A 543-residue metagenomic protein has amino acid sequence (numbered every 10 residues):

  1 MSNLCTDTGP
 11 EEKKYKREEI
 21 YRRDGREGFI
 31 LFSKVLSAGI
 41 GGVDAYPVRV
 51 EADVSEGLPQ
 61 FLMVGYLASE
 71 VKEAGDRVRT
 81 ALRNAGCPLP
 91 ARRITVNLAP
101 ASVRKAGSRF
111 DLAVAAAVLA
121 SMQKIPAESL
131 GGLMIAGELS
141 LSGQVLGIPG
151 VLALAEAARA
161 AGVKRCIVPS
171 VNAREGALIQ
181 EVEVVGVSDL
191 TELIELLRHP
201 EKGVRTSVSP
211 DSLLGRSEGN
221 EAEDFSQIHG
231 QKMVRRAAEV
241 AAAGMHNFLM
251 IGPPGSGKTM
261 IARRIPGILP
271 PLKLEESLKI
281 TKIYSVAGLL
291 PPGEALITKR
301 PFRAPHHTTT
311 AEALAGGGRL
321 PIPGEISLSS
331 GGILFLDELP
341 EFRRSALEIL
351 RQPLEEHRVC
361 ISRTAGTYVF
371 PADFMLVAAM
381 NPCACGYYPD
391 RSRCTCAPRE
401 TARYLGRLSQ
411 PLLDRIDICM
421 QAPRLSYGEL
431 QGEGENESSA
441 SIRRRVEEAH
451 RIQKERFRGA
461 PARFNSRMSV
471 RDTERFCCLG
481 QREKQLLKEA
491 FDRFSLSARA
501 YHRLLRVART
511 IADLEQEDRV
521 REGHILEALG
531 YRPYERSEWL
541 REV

Functional and structural regions predicted by a protein language model:
S2-L249, S256-T259, I297, S362 (+2 more regions): Peripheral, non-AAA+ core regions of ATP-driven protein-machinery
L67-G75, P90, N97-G107, L320-P321 (+1 more regions): Basic, amphipathic alpha-helical bundle interface domains used for macromolecular binding and assembly
R77, A81, V114, A153-A157 (+9 more regions): Alpha-helical scaffold elements adjacent to nucleotide-binding pockets in ATP/GTP-utilizing enzyme cores
E239, E312-I333: Conserved alpha-helical scaffold flanking the Walker A/P-loop in AAA+ ATPase domains
M250-L289: Walker A/P-loop
A295-A313: Inter-Walker segment of RecA-like/P-loop motor cores
D337-E338: Walker B catalytic acidic pair
